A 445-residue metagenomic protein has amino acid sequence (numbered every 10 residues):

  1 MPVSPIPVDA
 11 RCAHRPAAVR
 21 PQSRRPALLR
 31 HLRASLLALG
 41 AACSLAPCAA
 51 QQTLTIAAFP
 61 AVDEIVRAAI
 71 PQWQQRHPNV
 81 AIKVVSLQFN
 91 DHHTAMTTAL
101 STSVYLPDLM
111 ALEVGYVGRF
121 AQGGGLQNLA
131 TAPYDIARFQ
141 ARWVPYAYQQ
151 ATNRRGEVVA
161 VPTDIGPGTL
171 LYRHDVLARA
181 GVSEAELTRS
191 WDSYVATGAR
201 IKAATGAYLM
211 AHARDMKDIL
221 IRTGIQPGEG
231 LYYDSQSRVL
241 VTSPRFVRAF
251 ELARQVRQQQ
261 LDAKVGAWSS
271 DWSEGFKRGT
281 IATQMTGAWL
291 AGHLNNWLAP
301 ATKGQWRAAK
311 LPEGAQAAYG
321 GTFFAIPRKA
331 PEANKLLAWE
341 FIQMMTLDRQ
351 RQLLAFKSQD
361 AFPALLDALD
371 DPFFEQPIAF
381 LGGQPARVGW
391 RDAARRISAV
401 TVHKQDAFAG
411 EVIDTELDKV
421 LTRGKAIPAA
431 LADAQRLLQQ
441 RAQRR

Functional and structural regions predicted by a protein language model:
Q51-A61, V80-V85, D108-L109, V159: Short, well-ordered beta-strand elements
Q72-W143, R179-G181, E186, G275 (+3 more regions): Extracytoplasmic "Venus flytrap"/periplasmic binding protein-like
V114-P167, V195, G224, K303-A309 (+1 more regions): Hinge/lid segment of periplasmic solute-binding proteins
Q127-W143, L187, L209, E229-R248 (+4 more regions): Short, solvent-exposed loop/beta-turn-alpha elements that line the ligand-binding surface or hinge of extracytoplasmic
Y134, L290-A301, G314-T415: C-terminal lobe and pocket-closing loops of periplasmic/extracytoplasmic Venus-flytrap solute-binding proteins
E157-T163, G168, D192-R238, I281: Extracytoplasmic/periplasmic solute-binding protein
A178, E184, E375, R391-R445: Conserved C-terminal helix/tail region of periplasmic/extracytoplasmic solute-binding proteins
T197-R200, Q236-G266, L311: Glycine-centered hinge/linker elements that transmit conformational signals in sensory and ligand-binding systems
